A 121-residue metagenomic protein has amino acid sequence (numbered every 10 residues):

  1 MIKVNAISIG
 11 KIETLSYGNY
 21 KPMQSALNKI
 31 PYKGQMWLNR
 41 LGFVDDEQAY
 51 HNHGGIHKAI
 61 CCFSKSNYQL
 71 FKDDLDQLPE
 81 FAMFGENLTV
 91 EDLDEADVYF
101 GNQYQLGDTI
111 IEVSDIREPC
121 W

Functional and structural regions predicted by a protein language model:
M1-P119: Electropositive, beta-rich accessory/interaction domains or terminal extensions that provide binding surfaces
